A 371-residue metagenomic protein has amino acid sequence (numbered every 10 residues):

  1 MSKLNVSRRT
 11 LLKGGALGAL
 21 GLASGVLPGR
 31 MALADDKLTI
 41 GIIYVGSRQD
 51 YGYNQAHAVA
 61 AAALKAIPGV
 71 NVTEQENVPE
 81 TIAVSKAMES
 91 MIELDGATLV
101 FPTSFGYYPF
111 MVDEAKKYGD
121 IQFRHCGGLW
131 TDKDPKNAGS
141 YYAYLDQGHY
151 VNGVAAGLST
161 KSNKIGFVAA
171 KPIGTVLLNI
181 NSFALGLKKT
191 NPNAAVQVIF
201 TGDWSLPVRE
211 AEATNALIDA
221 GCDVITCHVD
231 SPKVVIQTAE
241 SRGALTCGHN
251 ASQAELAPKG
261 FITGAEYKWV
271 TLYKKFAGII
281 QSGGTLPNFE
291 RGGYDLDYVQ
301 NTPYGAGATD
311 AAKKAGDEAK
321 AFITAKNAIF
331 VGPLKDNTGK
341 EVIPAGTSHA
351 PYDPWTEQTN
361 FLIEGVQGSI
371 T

Functional and structural regions predicted by a protein language model:
M1-G25, G29-L33: N-terminal secretory signal peptides
G41-A60, L64-I67, T73-I82, F105 (+1 more regions): Extracytoplasmic "Venus flytrap"
A61, G148-V198, F289-T309: An alpha-beta-alpha
V72-I92, G202-A216: Structural motif
G96-F105, R124-C126, A220-D230, C247-H249: Periplasmic-binding protein-like
K116-Y142, A251-K259: Flexible loop/hinge segments that line or gate small-molecule binding clefts
D132-A155, F167-P172, P258-T271: Short beta-strand elements at the ligand-binding edges of bilobed clamshell
G283-T371: Segments of small-molecule ligand-sensing domains
